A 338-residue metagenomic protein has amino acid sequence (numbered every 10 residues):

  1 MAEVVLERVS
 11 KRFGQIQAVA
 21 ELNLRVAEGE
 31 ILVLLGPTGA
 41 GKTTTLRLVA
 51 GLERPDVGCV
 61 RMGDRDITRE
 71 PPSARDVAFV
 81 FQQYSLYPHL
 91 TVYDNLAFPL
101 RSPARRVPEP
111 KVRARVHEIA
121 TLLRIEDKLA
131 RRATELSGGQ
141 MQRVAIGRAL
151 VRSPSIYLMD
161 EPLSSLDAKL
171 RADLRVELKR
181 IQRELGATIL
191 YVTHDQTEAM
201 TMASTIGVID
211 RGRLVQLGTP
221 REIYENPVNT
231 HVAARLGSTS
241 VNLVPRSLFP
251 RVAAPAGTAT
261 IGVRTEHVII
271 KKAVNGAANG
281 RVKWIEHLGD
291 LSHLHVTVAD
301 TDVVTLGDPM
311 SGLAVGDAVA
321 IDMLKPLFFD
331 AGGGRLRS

Functional and structural regions predicted by a protein language model:
L35-P37: The feature captures the beta-strand-to-loop junction immediately N-terminal to the Walker
A50: Helix-to-loop junction immediately C-terminal to a conserved catalytic motif
D56-C59, R211: Conserved coupling/switch loops of ABC nucleotide-binding domains, chiefly the family-specific signature
G58-D66: Conserved ABC transporter NBD signature motif
A74-A78, Q82, L86-V228: ABC ATPase nucleotide-binding domains
G218-R221, E225-K283, S292-G312: ATPase nucleotide-binding modules
